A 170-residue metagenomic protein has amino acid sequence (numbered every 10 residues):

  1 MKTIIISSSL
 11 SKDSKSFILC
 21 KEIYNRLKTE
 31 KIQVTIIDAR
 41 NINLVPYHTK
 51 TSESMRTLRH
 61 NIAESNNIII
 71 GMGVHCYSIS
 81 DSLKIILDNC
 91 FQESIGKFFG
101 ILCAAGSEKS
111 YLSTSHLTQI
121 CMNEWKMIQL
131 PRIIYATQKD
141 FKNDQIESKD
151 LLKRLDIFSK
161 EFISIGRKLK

Functional and structural regions predicted by a protein language model:
M1-C90, Q145-K170: N-terminal beta1-alpha1-beta2 submodule of the flavodoxin-like/Rossmannoid cofactor-binding fold
I85-Q92, Q119-E124: A glycine- and small-aliphatic-rich helix-loop capping segment at beta-alpha/alpha-beta transitions that lines
I95-G96: His-Asp phosphorelay/catalytic-motif detector in bacterial-type signaling
F99-Q138, D150-K153: Short, glycine-/small-residue-rich phosphate/pyrophosphate-handling segment
Q138-Q145: Internal, active-site/partner-interface "lid" segment
